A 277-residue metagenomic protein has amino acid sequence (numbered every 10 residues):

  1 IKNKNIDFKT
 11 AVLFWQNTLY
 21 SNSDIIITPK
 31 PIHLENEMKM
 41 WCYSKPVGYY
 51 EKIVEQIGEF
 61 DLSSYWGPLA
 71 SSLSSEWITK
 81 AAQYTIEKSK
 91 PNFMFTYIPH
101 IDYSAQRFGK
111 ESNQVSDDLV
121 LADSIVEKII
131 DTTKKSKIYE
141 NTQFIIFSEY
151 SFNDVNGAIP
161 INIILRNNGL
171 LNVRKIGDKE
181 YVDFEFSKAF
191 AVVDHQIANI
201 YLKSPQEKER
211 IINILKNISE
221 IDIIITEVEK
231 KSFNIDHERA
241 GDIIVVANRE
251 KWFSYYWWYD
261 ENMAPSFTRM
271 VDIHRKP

Functional and structural regions predicted by a protein language model:
I1, N113, K128-Q143, F147-P277: Secreted, luminal/periplasmic, and some membrane-associated catalytic domains that remodel anionic oxygen-ester
I1-G109, K188-V192, Q196, L202 (+3 more regions): His/Asp/Glu-rich, glycine-adjacent segments that coordinate divalent cations and/or stabilize oxyanion chemistry on
E37-K39, S124, K128, K135: Glycosyltransferase catalytic domains, chiefly GT-A lineage
E76-T79, Q83, L119-I130: Short, hydrophobic/amphipathic alpha-helical packing segments that form internal helix faces or helix-helix interfaces
I101, L119-D123, A158: Short alpha-helical patches at coil-to-helix transitions and adjacent helical residues in well-structured domains
F108-D123: Active-site-proximal segments of metal-dependent phosphoesterases and phosphodiesterases across multiple
